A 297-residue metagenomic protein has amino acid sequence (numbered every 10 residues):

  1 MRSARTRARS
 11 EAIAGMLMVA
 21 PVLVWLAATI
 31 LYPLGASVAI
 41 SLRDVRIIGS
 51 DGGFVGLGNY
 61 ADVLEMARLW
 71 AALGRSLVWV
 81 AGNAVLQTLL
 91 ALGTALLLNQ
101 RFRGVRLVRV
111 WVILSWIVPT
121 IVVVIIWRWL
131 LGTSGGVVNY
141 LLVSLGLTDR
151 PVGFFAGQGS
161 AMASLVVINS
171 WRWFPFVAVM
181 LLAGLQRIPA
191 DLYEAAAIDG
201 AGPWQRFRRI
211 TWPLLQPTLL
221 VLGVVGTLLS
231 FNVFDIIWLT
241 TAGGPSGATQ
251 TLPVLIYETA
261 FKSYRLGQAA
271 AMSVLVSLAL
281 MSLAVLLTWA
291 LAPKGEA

Functional and structural regions predicted by a protein language model:
M1-S10: Short, Lys/Arg-rich, polar N-terminal cytosolic tail immediately upstream of the first transmembrane signal-anchor
E11-A297: A structural signal for multi-pass alpha-helical bundles of membrane permease subunits that mediate small-molecule
